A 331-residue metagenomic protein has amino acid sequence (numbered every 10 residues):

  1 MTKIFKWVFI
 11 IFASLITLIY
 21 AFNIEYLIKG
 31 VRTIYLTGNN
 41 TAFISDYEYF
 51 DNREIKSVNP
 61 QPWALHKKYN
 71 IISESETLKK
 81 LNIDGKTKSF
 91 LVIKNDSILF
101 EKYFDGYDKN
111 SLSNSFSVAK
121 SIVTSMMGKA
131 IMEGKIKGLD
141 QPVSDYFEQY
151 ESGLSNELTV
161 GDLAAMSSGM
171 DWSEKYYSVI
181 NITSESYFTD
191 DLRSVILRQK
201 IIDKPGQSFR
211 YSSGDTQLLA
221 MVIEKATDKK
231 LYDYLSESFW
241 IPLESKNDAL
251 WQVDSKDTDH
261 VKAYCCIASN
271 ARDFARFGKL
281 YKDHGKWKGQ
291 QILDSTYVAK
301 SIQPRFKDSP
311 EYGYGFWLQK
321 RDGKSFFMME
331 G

Functional and structural regions predicted by a protein language model:
T2-Y107, I136: N-terminal leader/targeting segments and the immediately adjacent pre-domain N-terminus
K80, D108-L112, A119, A130-R210: Active-site-proximal loop and beta-strand segments within enzyme catalytic domains
D96, N114-L139, L163, L219-I223 (+1 more regions): Active-site SXXK
D108, K200-P205, D215-Q217, K256-A263: Flexible glycine/proline-enriched surface loops and loop-helix/loop-strand junctions
G128, S144, G161-A164, L197 (+7 more regions): Non-transmembrane alpha-helical segments in soluble domains of secreted/periplasmic/extracellular proteins
E133-D171, R198, K225-Y264, S269: Active-site helix/loop module of the DD-peptidase/beta-lactamase fold, centered on the serine-lysine SxxK catalytic
D215-V222, A263-K286: Active-site-proximal alpha-helical segments within enzyme catalytic domains
I302-G331: Short, Gly/Ser/Thr-enriched beta-strand-loop segments that form substrate-interacting elements of hydrolase/peptidase
